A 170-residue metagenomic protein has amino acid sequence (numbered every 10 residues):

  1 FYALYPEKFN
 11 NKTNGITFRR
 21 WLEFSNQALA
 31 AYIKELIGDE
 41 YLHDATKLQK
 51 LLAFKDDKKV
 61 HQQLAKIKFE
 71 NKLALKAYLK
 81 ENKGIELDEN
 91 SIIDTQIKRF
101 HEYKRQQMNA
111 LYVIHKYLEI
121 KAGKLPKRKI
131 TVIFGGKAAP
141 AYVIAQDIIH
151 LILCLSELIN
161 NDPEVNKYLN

Functional and structural regions predicted by a protein language model:
F1-N170: Catalytic cores of carbohydrate-active enzymes across secretory and cytosolic contexts
